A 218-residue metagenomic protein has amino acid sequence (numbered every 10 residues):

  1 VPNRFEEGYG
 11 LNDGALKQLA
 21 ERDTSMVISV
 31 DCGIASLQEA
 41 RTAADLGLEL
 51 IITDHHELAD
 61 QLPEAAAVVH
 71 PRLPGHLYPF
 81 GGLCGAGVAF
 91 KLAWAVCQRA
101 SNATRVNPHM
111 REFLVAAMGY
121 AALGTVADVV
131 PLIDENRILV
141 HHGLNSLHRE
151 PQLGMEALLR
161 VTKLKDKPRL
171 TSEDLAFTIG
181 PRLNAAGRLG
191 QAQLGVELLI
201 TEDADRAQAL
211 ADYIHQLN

Functional and structural regions predicted by a protein language model:
V1-L62, V68-V69: N-terminal small/polar loop signature for handling phosphorylated ligands or for N-terminal nucleophile
V1-M26, L46, Q98-N218: Hydrophobic helix-and-loop "lid/oligomerization" segment in the mid-to-C-terminal part of catalytic domains
I28-V30, D54, A89, D128 (+1 more regions): Conserved structural-core and active-site-/substrate-pathway-adjacent residues in large, well-folded domains of enzymes
G33, P79, H215-N218: Active-site oxyanion-binding pockets that recognize sulfate/phosphate
L37, P63, L83-A86, F90 (+2 more regions): Amphipathic alpha-helical transducer elements in NTP-driven molecular machines
A40-R41, L77-F80, D166-K167: A generic local secondary-structure boundary/capping motif
E57, L73, D203: Short, glycine/serine-rich, charged loops/turns that create anion-binding and catalytic segments at active sites
E64-R105, L114-V126: Short alpha-helices
